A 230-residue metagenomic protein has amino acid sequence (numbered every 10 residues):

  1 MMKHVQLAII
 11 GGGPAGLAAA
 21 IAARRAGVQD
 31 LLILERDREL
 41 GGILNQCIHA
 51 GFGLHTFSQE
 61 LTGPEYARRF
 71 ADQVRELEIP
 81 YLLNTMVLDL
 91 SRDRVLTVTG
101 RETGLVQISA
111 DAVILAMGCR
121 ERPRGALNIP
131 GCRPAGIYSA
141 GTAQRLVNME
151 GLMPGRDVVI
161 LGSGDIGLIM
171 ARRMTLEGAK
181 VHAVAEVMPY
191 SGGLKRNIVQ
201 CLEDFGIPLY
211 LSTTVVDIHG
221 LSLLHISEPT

Functional and structural regions predicted by a protein language model:
M2-I10, R68-D157, S227: FAD-binding core/adjacent interface of flavoenzyme oxidoreductases
K3-R69, Q73, P154-N197: Beta1-alpha1 glycine-rich phosphate/pyrophosphate-binding loop at the start of Rossmann-like nucleotide-binding domains
A26-G27, L77, F205: Helix C-cap/helix->beta junction micro-motif
I33, L83, L209-L211: A structural preference for short, hydrophobic beta-strand core positions in alpha/beta folds
R92, G220-L221: Short, conserved beta-turn/loop elements at beta-strand boundaries and strand-helix junctions
V106, L115-A116, R120-L209, T214-G220: Predominantly flavin-linked oxidoreductase catalytic cores and closely associated redox partners
L221-T230: Residue-level detector of conserved catalytic or cofactor/ligand-binding positions in enzyme active sites
